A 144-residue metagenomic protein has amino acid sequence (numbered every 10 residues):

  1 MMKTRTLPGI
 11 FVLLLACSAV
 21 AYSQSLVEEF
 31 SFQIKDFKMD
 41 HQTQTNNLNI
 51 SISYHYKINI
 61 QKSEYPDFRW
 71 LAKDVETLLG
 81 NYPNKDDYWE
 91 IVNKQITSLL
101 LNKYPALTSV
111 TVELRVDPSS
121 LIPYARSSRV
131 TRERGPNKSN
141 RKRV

Functional and structural regions predicted by a protein language model:
M1-M2, M39: Detector for methionine-enriched segments
M2-G9: Bacterial N-terminal signal peptides that target proteins for export
T4, C17-A21: Ubiquitous "structural anchor" signal
I10-S18: Bacterial N-terminal signal peptides
A21-V144: N-terminal, polar/charged subdomain of small-to-medium soluble alpha/beta proteins
